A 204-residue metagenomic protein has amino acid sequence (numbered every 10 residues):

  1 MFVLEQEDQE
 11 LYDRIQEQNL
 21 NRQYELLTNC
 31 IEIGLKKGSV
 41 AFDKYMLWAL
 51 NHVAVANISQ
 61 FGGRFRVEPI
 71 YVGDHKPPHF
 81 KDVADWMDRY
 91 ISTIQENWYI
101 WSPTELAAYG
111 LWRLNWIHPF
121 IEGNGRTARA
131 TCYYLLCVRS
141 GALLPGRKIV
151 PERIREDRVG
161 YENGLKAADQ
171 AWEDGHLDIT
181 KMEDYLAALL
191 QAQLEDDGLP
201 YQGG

Functional and structural regions predicted by a protein language model:
M1-G204: FIC/Doc superfamily catalytic core
